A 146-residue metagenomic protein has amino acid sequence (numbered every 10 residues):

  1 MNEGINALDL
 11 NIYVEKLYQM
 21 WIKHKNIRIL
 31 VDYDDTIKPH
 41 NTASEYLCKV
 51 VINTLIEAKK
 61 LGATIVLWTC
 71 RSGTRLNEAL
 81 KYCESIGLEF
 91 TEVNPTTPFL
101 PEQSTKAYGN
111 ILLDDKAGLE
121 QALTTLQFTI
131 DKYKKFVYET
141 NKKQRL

Functional and structural regions predicted by a protein language model:
M1-L146: HAD-like aspartate-dependent phosphatase fold
